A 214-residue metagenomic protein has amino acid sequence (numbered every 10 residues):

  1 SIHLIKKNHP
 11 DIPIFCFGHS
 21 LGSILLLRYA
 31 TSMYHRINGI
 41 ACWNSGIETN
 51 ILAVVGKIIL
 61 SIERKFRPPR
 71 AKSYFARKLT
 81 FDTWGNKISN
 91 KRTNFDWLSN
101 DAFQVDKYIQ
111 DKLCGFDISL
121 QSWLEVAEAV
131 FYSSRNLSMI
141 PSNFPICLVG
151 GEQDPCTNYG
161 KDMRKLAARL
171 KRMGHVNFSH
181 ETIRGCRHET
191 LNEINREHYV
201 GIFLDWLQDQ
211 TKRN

Functional and structural regions predicted by a protein language model:
S1-P13: Conserved acidic catalytic loop of the alpha/beta-hydrolase fold
F17, R28-L113: Alpha/beta-hydrolase-fold enzymes
S20-S23: Active-site loop->helix "elbow" adjoining a glycine-rich segment at hydrolase catalytic centers
C114, I118-S138: Active-site nucleophile elbow and catalytic-triad environment of alpha/beta-hydrolase enzymes
I140-I146, V176: Short, proline-enriched alpha-helix->beta-strand connector loops that line the catalytic pocket of alpha/beta-hydrolase
L148-G150: Short beta-strand/loop motif that positions the catalytic acidic residue of the alpha/beta-hydrolase fold
P155-K165: Conserved alpha/beta-hydrolase "acid-adjacent" motif
M173-N214: Catalytic active-site module of serine/aspartate enzymes centered on a nucleophile-bearing elbow/loop
